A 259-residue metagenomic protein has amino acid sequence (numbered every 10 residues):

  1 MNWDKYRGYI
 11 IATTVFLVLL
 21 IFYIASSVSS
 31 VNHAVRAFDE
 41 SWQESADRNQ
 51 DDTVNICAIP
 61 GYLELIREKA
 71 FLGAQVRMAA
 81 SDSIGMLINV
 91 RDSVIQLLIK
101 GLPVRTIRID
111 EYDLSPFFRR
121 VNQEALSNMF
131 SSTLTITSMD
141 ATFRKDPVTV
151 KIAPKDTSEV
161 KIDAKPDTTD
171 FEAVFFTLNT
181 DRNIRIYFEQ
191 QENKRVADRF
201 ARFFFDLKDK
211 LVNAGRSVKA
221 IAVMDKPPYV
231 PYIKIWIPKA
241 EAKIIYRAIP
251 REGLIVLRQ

Functional and structural regions predicted by a protein language model:
M1-Q259: N-terminal pre-domains immediately preceding structured catalytic cores
